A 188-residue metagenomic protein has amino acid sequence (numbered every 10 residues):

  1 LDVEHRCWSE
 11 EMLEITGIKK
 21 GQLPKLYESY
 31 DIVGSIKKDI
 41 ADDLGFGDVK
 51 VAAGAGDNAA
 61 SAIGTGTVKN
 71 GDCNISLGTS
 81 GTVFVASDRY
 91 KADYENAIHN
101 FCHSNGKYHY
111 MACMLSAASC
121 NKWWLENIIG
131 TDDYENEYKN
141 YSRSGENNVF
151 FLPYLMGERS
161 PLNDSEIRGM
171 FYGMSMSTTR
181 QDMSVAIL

Functional and structural regions predicted by a protein language model:
L1, G21-D31, Y110: A glycine-/small-polar-enriched, mobile loop at the entrance of the PLP active site in fold-type I
L1-E10, E14-G17, K38-L188: Active-site core segments that coordinate phosphate-bearing ligands/cofactors across diverse enzyme families
E28-I36, G81: Glycine-rich phosphate-binding loops at beta-strand->alpha-helix junctions
